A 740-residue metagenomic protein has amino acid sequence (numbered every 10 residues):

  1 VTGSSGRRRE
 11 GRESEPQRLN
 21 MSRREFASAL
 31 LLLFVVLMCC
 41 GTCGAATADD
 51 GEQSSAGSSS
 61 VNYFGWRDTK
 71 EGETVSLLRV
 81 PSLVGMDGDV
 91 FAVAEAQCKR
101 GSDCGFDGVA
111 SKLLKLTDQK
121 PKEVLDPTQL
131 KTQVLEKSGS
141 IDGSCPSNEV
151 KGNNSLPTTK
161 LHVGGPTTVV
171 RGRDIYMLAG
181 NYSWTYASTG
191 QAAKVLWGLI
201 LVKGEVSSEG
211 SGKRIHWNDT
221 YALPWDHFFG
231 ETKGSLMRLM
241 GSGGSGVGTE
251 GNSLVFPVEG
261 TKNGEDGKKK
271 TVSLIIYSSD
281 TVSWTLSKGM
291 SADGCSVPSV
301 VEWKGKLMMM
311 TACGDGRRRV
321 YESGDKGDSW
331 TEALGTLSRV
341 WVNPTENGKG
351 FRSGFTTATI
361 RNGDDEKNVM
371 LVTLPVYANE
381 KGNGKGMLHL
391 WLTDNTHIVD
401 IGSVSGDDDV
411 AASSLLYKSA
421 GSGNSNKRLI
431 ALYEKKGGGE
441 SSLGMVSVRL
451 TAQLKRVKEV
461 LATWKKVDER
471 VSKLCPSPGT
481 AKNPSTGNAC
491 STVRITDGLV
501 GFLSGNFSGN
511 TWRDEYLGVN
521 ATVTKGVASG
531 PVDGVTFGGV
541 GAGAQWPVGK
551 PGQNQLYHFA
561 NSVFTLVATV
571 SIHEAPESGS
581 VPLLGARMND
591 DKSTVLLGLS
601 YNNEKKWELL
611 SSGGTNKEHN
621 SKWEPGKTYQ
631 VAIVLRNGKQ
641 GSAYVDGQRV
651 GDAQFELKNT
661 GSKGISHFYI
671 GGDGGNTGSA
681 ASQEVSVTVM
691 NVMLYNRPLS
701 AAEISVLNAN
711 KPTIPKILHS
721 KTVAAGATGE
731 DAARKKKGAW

Functional and structural regions predicted by a protein language model:
T2-S76, G85-L161, V169-L239, V247-F351 (+3 more regions): Beta-rich carbohydrate-recognition and catalytic domains
S5, E10, Q17, L474-W740: Extracellular glycan-associated modules
S76-L78, L161-G164, G241, S485-N488: Short alpha-helical segments and helix-capping/turn motifs at coil-helix boundaries
V80, G108, V272, V369 (+5 more regions): Exposed beta-strand and adjacent loop surfaces of beta-rich binding modules that mediate intermolecular recognition
F355, L415, V692: Hydrophobic, well-ordered secondary-structure elements that form the walls of internal hydrophobic environments
